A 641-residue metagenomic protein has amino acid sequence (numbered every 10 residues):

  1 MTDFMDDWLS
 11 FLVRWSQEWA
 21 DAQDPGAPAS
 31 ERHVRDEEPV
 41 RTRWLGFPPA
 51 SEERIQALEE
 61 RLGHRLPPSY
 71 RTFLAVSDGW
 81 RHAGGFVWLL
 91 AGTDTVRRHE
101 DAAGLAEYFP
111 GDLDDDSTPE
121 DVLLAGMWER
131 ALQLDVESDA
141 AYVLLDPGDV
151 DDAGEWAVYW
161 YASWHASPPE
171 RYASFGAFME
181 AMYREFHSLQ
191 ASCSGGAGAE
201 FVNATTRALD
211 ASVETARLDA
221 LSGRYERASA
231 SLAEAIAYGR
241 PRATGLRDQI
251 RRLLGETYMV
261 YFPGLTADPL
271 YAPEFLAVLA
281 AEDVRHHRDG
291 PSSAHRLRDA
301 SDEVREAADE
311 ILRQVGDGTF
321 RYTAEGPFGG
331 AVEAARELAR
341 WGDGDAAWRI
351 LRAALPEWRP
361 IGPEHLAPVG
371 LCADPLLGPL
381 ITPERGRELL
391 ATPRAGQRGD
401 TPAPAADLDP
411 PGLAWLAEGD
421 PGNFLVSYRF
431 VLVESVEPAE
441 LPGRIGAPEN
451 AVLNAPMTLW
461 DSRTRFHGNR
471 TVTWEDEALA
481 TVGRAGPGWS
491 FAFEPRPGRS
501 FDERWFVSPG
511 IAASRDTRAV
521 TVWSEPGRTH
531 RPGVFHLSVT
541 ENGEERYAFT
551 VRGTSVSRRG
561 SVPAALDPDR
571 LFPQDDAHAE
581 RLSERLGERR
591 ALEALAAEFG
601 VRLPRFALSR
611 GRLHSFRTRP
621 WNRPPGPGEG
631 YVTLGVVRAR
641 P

Functional and structural regions predicted by a protein language model:
M1-S138, L209-S222, Y238-D302, A485: A surface-exposed partner-binding patch
S77-S194, S293-S301, R305, I311-L312 (+1 more regions): Long, low-complexity, intrinsically disordered segments enriched in glycines and aromatic residues
A220, L338-R340, V433: Hydrophobic/aromatic side-chain positions at a characteristic register within alpha-helices of tetratricopeptide repeats
R252-P291, A300-D309, G344-D345, P375-P411 (+1 more regions): Alpha-helical linker/edge segments of TPR/alpha-solenoid repeat scaffolds and analogous pre-/post-domain helices
V284-G378: Alpha-helical protein-protein interaction modules
R429-E434, V452, L459-R463, R470-V539: Single conserved position on a long alpha-helix in the C-terminal lobe of the eukaryotic protein kinase
V482-R484, A492-F493, G533-P641: Long, compositionally biased intrinsically disordered terminal regions
